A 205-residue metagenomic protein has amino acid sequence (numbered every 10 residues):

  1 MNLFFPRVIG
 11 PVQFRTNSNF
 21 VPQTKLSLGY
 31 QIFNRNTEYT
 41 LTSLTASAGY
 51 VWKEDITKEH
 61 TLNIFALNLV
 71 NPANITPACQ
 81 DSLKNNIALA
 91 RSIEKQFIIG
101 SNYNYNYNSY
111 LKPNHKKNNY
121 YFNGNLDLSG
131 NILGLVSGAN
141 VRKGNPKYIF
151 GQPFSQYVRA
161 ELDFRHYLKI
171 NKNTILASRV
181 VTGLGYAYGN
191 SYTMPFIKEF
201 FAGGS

Functional and structural regions predicted by a protein language model:
M1, F33-L41: Solvent-exposed loop/turn segments connecting transmembrane beta-strands in outer-membrane beta-barrel proteins
M1, K58-S205: C-terminal outer-membrane beta-barrel translocator/porin domains of Gram-negative envelope proteins and their
M1-R7, F14-N17, L44-E54, F164 (+1 more regions): Feature captures outer-membrane beta-barrel proteins of Gram-negative bacteria and organelles
F4, V8-G10, V21, F33 (+3 more regions): Outer-membrane beta-barrel channels and translocator barrels
N19-K25: Eukaryote-biased detector of low-complexity, proline/serine/threonine-rich segments and adjacent exposed loops
L26-F33, N86: Short acidic, glycine/Ser/Thr-rich loop/turn "cap" segments at secondary-structure junctions
L26-L28, L44-A48, Y103, F122: One face of beta-strands
Q31-F33, V51-K53, S129-N131, G183: Hydrophobic lipid-interacting interfaces of membrane-associated proteins
